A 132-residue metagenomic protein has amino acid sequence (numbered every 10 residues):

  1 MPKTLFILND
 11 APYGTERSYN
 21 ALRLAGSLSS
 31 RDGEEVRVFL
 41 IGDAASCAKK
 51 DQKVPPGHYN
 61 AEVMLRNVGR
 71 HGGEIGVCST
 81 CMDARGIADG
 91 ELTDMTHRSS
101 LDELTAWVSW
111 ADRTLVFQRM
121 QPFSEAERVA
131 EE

Functional and structural regions predicted by a protein language model:
L5, R37-F39, G76: A structural signal for isolated positions on well-ordered beta-strands in alpha/beta enzyme cores
L5-Y19, C47-K53: Short, glycine-rich nucleotide/cofactor-binding loops
S18-G33, V38: Histidine-anchored nucleotide/phosphate-binding helix
F39-K49, T80-C81: Short, conserved active-site loops that position catalytic residues or coordinate cofactors/metal ions across diverse
D51-P56, L92-D94: Short glycine-enriched, charge-decorated loop/helix-capping segments at active-site entrances that position
V54-C81: A glycine-rich helix N-cap at a beta->alpha junction
I87-V116: C-terminal structural segments of small proteins and small subunits
Q118, A126-E132: Glycine-rich, aromatic-bearing surface loops/beta-hairpins
